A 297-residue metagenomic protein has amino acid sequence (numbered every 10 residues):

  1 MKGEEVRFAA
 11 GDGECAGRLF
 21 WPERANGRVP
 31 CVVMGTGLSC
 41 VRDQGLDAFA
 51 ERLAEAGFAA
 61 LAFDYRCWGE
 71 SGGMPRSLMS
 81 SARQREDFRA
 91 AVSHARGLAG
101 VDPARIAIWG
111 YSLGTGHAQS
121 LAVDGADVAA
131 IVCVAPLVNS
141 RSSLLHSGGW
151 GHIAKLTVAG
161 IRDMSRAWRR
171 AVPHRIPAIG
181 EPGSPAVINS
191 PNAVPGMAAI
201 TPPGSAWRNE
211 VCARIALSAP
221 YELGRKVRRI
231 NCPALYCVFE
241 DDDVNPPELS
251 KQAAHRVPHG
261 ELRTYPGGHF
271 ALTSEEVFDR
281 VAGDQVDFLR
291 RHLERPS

Functional and structural regions predicted by a protein language model:
M1-G27: N-terminal cap/lid segment of alpha/beta-hydrolase-fold proteins
G11, R42-G45, W68-P103, S274-V281: Catalytic nucleophile-loop/oxyanion-hole region of alpha/beta-hydrolase and closely related hydrolase-like folds
R28-G37: Short beta-strand element of the alpha/beta-hydrolase
L38-E51, Y65, E248: The serine-hydrolase catalytic nucleophile loop
R52-G72: Conserved alpha/beta-hydrolase
Q119-A199: Alpha/beta-hydrolase-fold enzymes
I230, Y236-V238: Short beta-strand/loop motif that positions the catalytic acidic residue of the alpha/beta-hydrolase fold
D243-L249: Conserved alpha/beta-hydrolase "acid-adjacent" motif
